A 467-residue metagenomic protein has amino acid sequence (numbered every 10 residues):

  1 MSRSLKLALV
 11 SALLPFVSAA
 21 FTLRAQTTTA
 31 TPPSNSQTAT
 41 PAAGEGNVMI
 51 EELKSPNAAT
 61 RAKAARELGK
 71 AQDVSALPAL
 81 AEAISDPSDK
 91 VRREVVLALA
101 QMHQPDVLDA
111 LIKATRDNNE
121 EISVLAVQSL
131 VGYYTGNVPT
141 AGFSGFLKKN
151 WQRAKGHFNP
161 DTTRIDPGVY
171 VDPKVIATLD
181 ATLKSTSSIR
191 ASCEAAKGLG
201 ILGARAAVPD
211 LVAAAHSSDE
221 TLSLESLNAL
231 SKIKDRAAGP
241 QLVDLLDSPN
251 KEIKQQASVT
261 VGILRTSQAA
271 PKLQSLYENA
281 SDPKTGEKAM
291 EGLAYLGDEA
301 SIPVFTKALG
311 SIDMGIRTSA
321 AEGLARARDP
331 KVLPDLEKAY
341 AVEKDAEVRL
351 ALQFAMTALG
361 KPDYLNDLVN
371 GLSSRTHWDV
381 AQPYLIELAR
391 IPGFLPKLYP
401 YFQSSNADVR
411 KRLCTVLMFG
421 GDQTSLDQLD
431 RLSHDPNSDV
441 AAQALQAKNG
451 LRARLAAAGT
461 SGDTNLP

Functional and structural regions predicted by a protein language model:
A8-A19: Bacterial N-terminal signal peptides
A19-P33: Signal peptide processing junction and immediate N-terminal pro/mature segment of secreted/exported proteins
T29-A30, A39-E52, D73-S85, Q104-R116 (+11 more regions): Amphipathic alpha-helical scaffolding segments comprising HEAT/armadillo-like alpha-solenoid repeats
N47-D117, E121, Q128, T415 (+3 more regions): Alpha-helical, heptad-rich or low-complexity scaffold/stalk segments that mediate oligomerization or tethering
P56-N57, P87-D89, N118-N119, S187-S188 (+8 more regions): Short inter-helical turns and helix N-cap capping residues of alpha-solenoid HEAT/ARM repeat scaffolds
R61, R92, S123, S192 (+8 more regions): Residue-level detector of extended alpha-helical repeat arrays and alpha-solenoid scaffolds
A64, V95, A126, A195 (+8 more regions): Conserved hydrophobic register position within alpha-solenoid helical repeats
L68, Q72, L99, H103 (+20 more regions): Alpha-solenoid repeat junctions
